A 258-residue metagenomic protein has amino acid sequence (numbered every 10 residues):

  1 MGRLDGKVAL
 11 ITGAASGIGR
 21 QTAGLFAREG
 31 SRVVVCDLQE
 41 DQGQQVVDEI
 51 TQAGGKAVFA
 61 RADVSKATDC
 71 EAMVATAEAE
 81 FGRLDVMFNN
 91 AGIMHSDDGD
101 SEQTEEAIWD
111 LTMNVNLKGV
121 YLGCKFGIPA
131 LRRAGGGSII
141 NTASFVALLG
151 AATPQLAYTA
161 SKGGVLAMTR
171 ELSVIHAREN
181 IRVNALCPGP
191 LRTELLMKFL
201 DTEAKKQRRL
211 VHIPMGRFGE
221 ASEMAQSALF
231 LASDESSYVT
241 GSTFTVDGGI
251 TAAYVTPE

Functional and structural regions predicted by a protein language model:
R3-V34: Canonical Rossmann dinucleotide-binding motif of NAD(H)/NADP(H)-dependent dehydrogenases/reductases, specifically
M94, D98, T240-E258: Short C-terminal tail/terminal secondary-structure segment of NAD(P)H-dependent dehydrogenase/reductase domains
D98-S101, E105-D110, R209: Substrate-binding pocket helix/loop in short-chain dehydrogenase/reductase
C124, S161, T169: Active-site helix of classical SDR
P129, V174-I175, S237: Alpha-helical segment proximal to the catalytic Tyr-Lys
S144: Residue(s) in the substrate-gating loop at a strand-loop-helix junction that position the organic substrate next
A177, R182, V239-G241: Short, small/polar-rich loop/turn modules that mediate ligand/substrate recognition or access, typified
